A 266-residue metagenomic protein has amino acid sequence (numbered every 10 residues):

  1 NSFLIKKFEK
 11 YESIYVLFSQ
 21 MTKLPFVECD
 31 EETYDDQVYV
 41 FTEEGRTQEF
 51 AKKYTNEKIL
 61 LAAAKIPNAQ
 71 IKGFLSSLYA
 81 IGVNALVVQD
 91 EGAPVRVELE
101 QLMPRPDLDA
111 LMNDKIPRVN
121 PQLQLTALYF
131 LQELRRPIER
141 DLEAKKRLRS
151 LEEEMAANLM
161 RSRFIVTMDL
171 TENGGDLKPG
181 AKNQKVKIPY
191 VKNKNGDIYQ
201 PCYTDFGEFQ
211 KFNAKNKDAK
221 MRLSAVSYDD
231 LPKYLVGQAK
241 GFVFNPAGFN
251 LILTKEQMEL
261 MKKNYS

Functional and structural regions predicted by a protein language model:
N1-S266: An interfacial alpha-helical scaffold signature
